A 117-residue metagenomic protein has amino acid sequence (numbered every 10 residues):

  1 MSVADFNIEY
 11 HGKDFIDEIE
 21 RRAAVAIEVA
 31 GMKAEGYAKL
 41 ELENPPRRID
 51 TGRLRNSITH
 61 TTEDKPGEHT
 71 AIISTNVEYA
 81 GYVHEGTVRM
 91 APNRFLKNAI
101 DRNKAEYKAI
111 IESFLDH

Functional and structural regions predicted by a protein language model:
M1-H117: Short, Lys/Arg-rich flexible segments
